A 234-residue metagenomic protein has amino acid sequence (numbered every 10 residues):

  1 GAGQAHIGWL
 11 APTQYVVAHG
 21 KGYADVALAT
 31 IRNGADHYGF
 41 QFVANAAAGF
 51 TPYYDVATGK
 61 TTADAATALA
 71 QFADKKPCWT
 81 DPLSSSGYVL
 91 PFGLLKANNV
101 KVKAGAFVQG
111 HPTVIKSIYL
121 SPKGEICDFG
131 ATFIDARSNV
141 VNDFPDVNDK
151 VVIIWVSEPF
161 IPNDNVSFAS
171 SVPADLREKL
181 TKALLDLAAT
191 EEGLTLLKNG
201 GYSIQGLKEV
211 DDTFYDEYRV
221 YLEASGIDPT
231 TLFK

Functional and structural regions predicted by a protein language model:
G1-A2, L10-T13, V102-L120, F160: Short helix-initiation/N-cap motifs at beta->coil->alpha
G1-A29, H37, V43: N-terminal segment of the mature folded domain
Q4, K76, K96-G110, N148-V151 (+1 more regions): A local structural motif
W9-Y23, P91-A97, K123-D149, E158: A ligand-binding cleft/hinge motif common to bilobed small-molecule-binding domains
T13-V17, T67, L90, T113 (+6 more regions): Extracytoplasmic/secreted proteins, especially bacterial periplasmic and envelope-associated proteins
L28-Q41, F144-T181, G200-D211, E217: Periplasmic-binding protein-like
T30-G87, G93-N98: A conserved helix-loop-strand patch within extracytoplasmic ligand-binding domains of the periplasmic binding
A183-Y202: Periplasmic-binding protein-like
